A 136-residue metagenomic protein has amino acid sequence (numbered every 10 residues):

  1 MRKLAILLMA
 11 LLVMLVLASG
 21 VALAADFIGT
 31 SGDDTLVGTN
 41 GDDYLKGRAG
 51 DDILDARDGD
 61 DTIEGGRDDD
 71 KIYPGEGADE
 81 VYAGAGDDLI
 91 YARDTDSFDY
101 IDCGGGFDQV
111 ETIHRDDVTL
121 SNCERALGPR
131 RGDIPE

Functional and structural regions predicted by a protein language model:
M1-L4, L8-M9: Positively charged n-region of N-terminal signal peptides that target proteins for export
L8-V16: Bacterial N-terminal signal peptides
S19, V37-G41: Short, low-complexity, intrinsically disordered N-terminal segments
S19-D26: Sec/Tat signal peptide C-region and signal peptidase I cleavage site
F27-G29, E136: Disulfide-bonded cysteine-rich modules in secreted/extracellular proteins, activating on the conserved Cys frameworks
G29-G32, V37-G38, K46-A49, D55-D58 (+6 more regions): Glycine-centered beta-turn/loop sites at beta-strand termini
A92-P135: Leucine-rich solenoid repeat scaffolds
